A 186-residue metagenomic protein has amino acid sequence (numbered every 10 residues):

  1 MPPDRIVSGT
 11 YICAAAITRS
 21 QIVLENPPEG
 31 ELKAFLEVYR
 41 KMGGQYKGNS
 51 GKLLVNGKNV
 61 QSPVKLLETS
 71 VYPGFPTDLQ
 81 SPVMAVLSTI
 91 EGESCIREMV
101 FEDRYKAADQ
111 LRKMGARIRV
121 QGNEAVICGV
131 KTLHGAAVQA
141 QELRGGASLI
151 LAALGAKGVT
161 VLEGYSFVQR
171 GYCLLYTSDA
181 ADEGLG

Functional and structural regions predicted by a protein language model:
M1-D179: Short, structured segments at the rim of ligand-binding sites
A180-G186: A short, hydrophobic C-terminal helix/tail in secreted or cell-surface proteins
